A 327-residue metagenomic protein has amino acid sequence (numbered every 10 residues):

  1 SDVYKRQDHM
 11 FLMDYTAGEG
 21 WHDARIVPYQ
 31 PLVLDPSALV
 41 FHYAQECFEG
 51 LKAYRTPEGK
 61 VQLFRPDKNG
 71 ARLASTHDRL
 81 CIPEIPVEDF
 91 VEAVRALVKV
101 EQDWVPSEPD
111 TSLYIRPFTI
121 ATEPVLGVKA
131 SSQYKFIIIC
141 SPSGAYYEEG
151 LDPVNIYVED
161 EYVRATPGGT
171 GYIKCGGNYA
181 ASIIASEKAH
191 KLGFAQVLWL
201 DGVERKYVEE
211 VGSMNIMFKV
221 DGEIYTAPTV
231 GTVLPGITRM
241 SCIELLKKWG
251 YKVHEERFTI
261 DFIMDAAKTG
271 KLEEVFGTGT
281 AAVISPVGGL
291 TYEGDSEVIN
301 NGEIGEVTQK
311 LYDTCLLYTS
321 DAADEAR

Functional and structural regions predicted by a protein language model:
S1-I26: Short, Gly/Pro- and small/polar-rich lid/capping loops
V3-Q7, Y318-A326: Conserved small/polar residues in nucleotide/adenosyl-binding loops
D8-M10, F48, Q133-K135, P153-V154 (+2 more regions): Short glycine-rich loop/turn motifs
D14-G20, C47, Y54-G59, P66 (+5 more regions): Short acidic-glycine loop/turn motifs at beta-strand connectors
S37-E49: Conserved phosphate/anionic-ligand binding catalytic regions in large, soluble enzymes, centered on
P66-G193, V307: Extended Lys/Arg-rich, glycine-bearing segments that form polyanion-binding/interaction patches within enzyme domains
K174-V275: Glycine-rich phosphate/ribose-binding loops and adjacent secondary-structure elements that form binding surfaces
G288-T314: A hydrophobic, small-residue-rich beta->alpha segment in the mid-to-C-terminal subdomain of diverse proteins
